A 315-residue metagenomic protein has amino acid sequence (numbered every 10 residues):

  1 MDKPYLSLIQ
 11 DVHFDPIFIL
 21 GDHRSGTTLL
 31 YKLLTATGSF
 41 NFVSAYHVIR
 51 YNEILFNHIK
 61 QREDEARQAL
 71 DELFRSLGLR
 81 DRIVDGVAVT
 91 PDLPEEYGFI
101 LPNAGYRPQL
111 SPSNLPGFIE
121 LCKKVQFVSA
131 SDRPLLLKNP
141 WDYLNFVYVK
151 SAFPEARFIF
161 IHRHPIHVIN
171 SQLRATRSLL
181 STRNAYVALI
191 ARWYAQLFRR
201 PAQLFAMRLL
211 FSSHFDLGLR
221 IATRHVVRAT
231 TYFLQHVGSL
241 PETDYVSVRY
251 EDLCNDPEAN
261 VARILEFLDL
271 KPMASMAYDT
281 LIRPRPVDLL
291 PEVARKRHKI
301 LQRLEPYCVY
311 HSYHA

Functional and structural regions predicted by a protein language model:
M1-D11, P16-I17, L173, L180-A315: PAPS-dependent sulfotransferases, especially Golgi type II membrane carbohydrate sulfotransferases
L20-G21: The Walker A (P-loop) glycine that initiates the GxxxxGKT/S ATP-binding motif of P-loop NTPases
R24: Walker A (P-loop) phosphate-binding loop of P-loop NTPases
T27, Y143-V147, I169, P257: Short, well-ordered alpha-helical microsegments
T28-N41: A conserved segment at the C-terminal end of the G1
Y46-L136: PAPS-dependent sulfation machinery
P134-K138, S247-R249: Short catalytic-loop micro-motif centered on adjacent basic/acidic residues
K138-P140, V149-R174, I264: Conserved phosphate-donor/acceptor-positioning beta-strand/loop module used by diverse small-molecule
